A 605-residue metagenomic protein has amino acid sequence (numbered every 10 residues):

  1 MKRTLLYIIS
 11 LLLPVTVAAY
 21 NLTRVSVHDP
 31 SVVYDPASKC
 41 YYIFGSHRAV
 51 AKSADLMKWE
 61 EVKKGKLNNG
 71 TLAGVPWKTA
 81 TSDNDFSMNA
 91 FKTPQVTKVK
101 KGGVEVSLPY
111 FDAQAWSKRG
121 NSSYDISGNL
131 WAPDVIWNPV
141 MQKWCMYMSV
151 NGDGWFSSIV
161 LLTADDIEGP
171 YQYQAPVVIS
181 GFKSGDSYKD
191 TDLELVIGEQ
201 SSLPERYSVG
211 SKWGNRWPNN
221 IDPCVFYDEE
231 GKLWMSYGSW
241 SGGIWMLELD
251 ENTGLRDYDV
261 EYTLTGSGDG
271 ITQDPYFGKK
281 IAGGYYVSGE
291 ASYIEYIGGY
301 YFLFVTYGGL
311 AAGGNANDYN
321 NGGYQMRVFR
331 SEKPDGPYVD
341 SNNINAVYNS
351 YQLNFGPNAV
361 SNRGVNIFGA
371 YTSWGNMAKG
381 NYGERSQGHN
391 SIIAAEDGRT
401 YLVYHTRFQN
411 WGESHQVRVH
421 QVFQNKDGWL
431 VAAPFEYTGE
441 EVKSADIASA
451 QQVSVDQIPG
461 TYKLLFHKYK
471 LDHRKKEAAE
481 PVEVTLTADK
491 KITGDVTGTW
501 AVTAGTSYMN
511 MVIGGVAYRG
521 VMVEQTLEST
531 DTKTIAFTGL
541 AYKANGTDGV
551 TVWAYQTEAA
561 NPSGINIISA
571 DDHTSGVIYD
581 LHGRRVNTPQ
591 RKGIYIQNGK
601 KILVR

Functional and structural regions predicted by a protein language model:
M1-T4, R605: Positively charged n-region of N-terminal signal peptides that target proteins for export
I9-A18: Hydrophobic h-region of N-terminal signal peptides that target proteins for export in Gram-negative bacteria
A19-A560: Carbohydrate-active catalytic/glycan-binding domains of CAZyme proteins, especially the secreted or lumenal ectodomains
R48, H573-S575, R591: Short loop/turn microsegments at loop-to-beta-strand junctions
H420-Q421, K592-I594: Extracellular disulfide-bonded cysteine-rich modules/repeats
A560-H582: Residue-level detector of functionally pivotal "anchor" positions at catalytic/ligand-binding pockets or at interdomain
I594-R605: C-terminal tail/sorting-segment detector
